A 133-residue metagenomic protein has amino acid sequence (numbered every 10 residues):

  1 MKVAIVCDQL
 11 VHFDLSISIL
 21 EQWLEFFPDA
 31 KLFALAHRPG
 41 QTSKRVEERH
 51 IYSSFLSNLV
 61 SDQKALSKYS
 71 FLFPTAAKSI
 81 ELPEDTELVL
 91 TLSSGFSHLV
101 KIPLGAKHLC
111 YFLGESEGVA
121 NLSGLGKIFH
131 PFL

Functional and structural regions predicted by a protein language model:
M1-V11, L35-A36: Nucleotide-activated donor-dependent transferases that construct or modify glycoconjugates
V3, D29-A30, H108: Hydrophobic anchor at the start of a short beta-strand that flanks the dinucleotide cofactor-binding loop
D8, L35, S94, F112-E115: Histidine-centered beta-alpha loop that forms part of the nucleotide-sugar donor binding/catalytic region in diverse
D8-V11, A65-F73, K127-L133: Short, flexible loop segments at the rims of nucleotide/cofactor-binding pockets, characterized by
F13, G40-T42, S97-K101, E117-A120: Short catalytic/ligand-binding loop motif for oxyanion handling, primarily in non-cytosolic enzymes, centered on
S16-F26: Short amphipathic alpha-helix
D29-H98: Active-site donor-binding segments of glycosyltransferases and PAPS-dependent sulfotransferases
L59-S61, P103-L133: Acceptor-binding helix/loop patch of EC 2.4 sugar-transfer enzymes, predominantly nucleotide-sugar-dependent
